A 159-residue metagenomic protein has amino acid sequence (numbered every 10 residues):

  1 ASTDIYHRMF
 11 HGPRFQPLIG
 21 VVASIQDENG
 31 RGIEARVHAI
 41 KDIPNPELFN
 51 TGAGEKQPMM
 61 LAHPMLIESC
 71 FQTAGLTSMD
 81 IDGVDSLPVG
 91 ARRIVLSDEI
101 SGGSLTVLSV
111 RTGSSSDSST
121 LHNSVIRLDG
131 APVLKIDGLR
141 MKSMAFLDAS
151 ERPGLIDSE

Functional and structural regions predicted by a protein language model:
A1-E159: A conserved, well-ordered hydrophobic junction motif at loop->secondary-structure transitions
